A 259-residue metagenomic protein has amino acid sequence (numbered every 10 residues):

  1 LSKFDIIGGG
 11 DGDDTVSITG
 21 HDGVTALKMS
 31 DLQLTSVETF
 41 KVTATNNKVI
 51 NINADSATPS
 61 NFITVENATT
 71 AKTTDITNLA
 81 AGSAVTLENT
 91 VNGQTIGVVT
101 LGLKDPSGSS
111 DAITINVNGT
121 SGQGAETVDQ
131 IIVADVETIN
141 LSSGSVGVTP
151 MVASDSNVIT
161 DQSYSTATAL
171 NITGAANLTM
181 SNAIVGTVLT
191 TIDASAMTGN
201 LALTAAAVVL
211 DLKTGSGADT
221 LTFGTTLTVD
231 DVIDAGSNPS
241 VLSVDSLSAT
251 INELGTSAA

Functional and structural regions predicted by a protein language model:
L1-A259: Solvent-exposed, low-complexity segments and loops of surface/extracellular structural proteins
